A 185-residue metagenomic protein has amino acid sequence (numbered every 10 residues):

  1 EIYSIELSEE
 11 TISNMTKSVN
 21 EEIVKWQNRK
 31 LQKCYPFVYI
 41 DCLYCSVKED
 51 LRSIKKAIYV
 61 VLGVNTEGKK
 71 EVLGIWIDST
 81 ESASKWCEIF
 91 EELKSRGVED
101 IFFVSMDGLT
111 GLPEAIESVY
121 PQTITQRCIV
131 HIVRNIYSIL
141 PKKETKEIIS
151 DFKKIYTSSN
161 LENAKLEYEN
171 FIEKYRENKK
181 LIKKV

Functional and structural regions predicted by a protein language model:
I2-T11, K17-M106, T110, E114 (+1 more regions): RNase H-like nuclease fold core
T16, W76-I77, S158, K165: Alpha-helical interaction segments
E117-V185: Extended amphipathic alpha-helical interaction segments
